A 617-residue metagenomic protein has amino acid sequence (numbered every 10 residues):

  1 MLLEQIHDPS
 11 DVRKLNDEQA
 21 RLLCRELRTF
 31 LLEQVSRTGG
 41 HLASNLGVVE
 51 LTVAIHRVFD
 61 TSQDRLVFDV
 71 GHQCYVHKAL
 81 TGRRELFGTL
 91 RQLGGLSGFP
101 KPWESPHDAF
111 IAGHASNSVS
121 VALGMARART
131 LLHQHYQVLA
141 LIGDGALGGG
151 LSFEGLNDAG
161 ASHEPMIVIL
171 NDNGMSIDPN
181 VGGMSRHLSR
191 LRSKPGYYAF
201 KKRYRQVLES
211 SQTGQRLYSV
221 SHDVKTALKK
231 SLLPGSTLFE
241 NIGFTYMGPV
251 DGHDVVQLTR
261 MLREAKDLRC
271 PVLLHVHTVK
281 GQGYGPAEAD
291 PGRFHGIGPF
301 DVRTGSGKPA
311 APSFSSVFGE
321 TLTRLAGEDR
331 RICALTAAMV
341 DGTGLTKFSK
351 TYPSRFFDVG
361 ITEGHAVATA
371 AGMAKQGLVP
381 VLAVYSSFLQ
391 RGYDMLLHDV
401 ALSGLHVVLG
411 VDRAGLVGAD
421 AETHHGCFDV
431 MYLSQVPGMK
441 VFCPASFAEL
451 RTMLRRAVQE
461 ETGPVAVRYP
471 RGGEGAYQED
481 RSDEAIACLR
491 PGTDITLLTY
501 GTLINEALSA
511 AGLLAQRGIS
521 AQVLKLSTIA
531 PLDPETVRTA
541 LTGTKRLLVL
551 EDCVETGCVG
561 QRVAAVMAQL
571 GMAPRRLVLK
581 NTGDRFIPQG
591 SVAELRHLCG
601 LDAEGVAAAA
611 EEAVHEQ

Functional and structural regions predicted by a protein language model:
M1-T81, L238-R260, L268, V272-V276: N-terminal amphipathic, basic-rich helices that act as targeting or association modules
K14, G174-F318: Long, well-ordered, tryptophan-enriched scaffold segments
H41-S162, R331-I332, T336-A337, L345-T346: Cofactor-binding active-site loop characterized by glycine-rich and histidine/acidic residues
R65, C270, T278-Q390, M395-L405 (+1 more regions): Non-catalytic terminal/interface segments that mediate subunit docking, oligomerization, and allosteric communication
L86-L96, A161-M175, G196, A401-R413: A glycine-rich helix N-cap at a beta->alpha junction
Y218-P286, H406-V411, V430-E479, A603-Q617: Structural signature of the thiamine diphosphate
L233, R260-R263, H295-G296, S313-E328 (+4 more regions): Glycine-/acidic-rich phosphate or pyrophosphate-binding loops and their flanking alpha/beta elements
P299-V302, G307-A310, G418-D420, K440 (+2 more regions): Peripheral docking tails and interdomain loops at the edges of cofactor- or intermediate-handling domains
